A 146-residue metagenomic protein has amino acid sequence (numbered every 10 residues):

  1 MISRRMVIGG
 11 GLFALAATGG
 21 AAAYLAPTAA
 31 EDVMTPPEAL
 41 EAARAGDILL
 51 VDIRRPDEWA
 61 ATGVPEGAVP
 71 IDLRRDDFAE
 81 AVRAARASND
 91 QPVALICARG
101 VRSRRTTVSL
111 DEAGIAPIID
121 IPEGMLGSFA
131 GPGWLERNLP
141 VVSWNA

Functional and structural regions predicted by a protein language model:
I2-A42, P56-P92, S103-A146: Rhodanese-like catalytic fold shared by cysteine-dependent sulfurtransferases and DSP/PTP-type phosphatases
L49-I53: Short hydrophobic beta-strand that contains or immediately precedes a catalytic carboxylate
I96: Short, surface-exposed ligand- or partner-binding patches at beta-edge/loop junctions that are enriched in aromatics
